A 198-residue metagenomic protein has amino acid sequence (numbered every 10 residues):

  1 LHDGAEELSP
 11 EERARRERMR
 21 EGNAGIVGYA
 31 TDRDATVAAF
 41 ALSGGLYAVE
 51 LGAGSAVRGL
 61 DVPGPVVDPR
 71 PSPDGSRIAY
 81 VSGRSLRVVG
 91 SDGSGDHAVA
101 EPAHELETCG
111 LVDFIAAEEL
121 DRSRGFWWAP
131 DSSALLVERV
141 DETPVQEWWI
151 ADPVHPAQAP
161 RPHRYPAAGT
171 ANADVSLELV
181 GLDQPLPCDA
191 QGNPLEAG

Functional and structural regions predicted by a protein language model:
L1-G198: Beta-propeller folds
